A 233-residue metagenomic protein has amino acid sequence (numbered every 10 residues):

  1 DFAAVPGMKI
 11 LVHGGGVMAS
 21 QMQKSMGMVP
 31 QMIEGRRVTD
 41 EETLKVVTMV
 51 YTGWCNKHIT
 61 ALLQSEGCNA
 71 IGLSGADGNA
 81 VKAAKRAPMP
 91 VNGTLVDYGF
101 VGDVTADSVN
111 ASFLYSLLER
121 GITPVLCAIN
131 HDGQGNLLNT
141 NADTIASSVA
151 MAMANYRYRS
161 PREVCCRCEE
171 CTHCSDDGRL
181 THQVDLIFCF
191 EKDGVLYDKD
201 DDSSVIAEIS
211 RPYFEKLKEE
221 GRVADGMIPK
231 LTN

Functional and structural regions predicted by a protein language model:
D1-N233: Nucleotide/pyrophosphate-binding catalytic subdomain
